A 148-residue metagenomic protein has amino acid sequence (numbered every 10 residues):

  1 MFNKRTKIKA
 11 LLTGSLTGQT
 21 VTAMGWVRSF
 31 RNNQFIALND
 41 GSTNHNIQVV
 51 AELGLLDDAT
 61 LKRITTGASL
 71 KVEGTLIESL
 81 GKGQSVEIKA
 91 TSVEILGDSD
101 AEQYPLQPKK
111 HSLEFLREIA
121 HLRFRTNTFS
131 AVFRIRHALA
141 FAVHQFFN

Functional and structural regions predicted by a protein language model:
M1-N148: Class II aminoacyl-tRNA synthetase catalytic cores and aaRS-like
